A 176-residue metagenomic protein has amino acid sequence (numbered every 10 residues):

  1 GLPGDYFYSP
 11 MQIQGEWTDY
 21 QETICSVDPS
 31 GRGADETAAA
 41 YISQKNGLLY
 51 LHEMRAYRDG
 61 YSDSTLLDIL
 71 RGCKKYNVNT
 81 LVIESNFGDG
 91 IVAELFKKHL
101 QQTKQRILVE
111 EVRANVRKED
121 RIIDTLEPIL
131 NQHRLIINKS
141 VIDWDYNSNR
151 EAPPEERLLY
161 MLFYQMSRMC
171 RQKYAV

Functional and structural regions predicted by a protein language model:
G1-V27: ATPase catalytic-site recognition across NTP-hydrolyzing enzymes
P3-D5, V27-G33, L51-S62: Short, charge-rich amphipathic segments
E16-W17, R32, K74, P128: Generic structural signal for beta-strand residues in well-ordered domains
W17-Q44: Gly/Thr-rich phosphate-binding beta-strand-loop-beta motif of the actin/hexokinase/Hsp70
A40-Q172: Mg2+-dependent endonuclease catalytic cores in nucleic-acid-processing enzymes, primarily RNase H-like
